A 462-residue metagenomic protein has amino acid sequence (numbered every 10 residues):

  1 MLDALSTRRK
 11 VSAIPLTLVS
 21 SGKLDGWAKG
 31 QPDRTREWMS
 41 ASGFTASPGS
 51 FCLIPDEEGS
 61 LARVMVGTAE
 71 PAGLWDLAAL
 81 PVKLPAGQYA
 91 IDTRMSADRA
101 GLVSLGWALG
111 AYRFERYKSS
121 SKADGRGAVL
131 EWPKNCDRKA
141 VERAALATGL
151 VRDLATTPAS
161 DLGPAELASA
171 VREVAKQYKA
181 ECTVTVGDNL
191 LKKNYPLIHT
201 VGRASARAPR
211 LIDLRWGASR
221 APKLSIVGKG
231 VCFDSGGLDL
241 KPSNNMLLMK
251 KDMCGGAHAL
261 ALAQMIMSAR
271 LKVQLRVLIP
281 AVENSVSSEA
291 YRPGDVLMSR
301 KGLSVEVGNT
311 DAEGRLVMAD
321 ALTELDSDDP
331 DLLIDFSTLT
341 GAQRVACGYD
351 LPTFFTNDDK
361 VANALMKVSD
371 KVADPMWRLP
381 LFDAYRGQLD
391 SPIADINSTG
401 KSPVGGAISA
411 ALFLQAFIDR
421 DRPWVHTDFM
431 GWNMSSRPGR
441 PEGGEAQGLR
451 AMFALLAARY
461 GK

Functional and structural regions predicted by a protein language model:
M1-G230: Short amphipathic alpha-helical segment within the helicase RecA-like ATPase core that mediates nucleic-acid
A168-K462: A generic structural signal for tightly packed, nonpolar segments enriched in small/aliphatic residues
